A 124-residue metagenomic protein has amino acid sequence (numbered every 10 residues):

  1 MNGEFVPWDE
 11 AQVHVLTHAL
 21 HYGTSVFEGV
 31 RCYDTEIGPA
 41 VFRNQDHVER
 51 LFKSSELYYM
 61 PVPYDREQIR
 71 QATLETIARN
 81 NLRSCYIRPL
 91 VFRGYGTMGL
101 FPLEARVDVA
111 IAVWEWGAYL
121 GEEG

Functional and structural regions predicted by a protein language model:
M1-G124: Conserved alpha/beta cores of soluble small-molecule-handling proteins
